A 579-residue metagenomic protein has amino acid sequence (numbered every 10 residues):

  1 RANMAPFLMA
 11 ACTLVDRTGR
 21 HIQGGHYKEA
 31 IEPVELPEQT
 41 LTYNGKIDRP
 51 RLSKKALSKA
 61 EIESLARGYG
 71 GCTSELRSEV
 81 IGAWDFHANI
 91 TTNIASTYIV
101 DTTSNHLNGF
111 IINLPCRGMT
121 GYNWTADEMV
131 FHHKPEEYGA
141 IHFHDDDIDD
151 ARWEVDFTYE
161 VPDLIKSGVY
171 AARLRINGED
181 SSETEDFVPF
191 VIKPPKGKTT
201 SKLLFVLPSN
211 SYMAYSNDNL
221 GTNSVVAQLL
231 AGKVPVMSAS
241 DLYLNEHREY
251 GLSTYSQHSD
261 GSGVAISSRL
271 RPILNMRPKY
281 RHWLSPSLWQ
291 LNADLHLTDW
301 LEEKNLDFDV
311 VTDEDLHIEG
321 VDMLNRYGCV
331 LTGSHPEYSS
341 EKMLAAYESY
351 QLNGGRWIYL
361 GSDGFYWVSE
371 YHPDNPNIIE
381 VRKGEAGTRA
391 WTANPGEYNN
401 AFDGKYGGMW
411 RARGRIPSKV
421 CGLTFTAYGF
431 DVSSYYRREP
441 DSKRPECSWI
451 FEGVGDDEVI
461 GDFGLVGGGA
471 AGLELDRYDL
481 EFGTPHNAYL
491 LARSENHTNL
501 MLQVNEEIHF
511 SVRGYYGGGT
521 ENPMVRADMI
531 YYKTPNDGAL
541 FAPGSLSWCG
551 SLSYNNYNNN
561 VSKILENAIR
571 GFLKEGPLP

Functional and structural regions predicted by a protein language model:
R1, A66-R67, V100-D101, N219-N223 (+3 more regions): Short secondary-structure boundary/capping segments
R1-R117: Extracellular glycan-associated modules
L14-V15, T91, G197, S209-M213 (+7 more regions): Solvent-exposed loop/turn segments at secondary-structure junctions within structured extracellular/periplasmic domains
L114-D149, E179-M323, G576-P577: Aromatic-Pro/Gly-enriched surface loop or interdomain linker that acts as a lid/target-recognition segment
D146-D147, T158-E160, L164-K166, N177 (+2 more regions): Helical hinge/lid and interdomain linker segments adjacent to catalytic or ligand-binding clefts that mediate domain
G168-L174: Short, aromatic- and glycine-rich surface loops/edge beta-strands on solvent-exposed regions
L204, G328-G333, L540-A542: Structural motif
D374-S562, G571-F572: Glycine-rich, aromatic-lined ligand/substrate-binding cores of catalytic and carbohydrate-binding domains
